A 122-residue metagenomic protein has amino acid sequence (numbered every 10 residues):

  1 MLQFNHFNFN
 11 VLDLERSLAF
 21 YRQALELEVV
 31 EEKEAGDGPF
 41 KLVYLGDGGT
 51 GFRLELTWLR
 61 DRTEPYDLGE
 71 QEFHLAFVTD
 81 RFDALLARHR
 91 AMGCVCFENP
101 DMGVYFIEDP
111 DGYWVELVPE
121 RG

Functional and structural regions predicted by a protein language model:
L2, N8-G51: Core segments of cupin and vicinal oxygen chelate
F4-H6, E70-H74: Eukaryotic phosphotyrosine signaling hubs
D13-L14, D80-D83: Helix N-cap motif at beta-to-alpha junctions
V30-K33, D83-G122: Vicinal oxygen chelate
L45, L56, L117-E120: GNAT/GCN5-related N-acetyltransferase fold signature
G48-F52, D61-T63, F82-D83: Short, charged/polar surface micro-motifs in flexible loops or helix N-caps
G49-L54, G112-V115: Short, charged/polar, Gly/Pro-enriched secondary-structure boundary elements
